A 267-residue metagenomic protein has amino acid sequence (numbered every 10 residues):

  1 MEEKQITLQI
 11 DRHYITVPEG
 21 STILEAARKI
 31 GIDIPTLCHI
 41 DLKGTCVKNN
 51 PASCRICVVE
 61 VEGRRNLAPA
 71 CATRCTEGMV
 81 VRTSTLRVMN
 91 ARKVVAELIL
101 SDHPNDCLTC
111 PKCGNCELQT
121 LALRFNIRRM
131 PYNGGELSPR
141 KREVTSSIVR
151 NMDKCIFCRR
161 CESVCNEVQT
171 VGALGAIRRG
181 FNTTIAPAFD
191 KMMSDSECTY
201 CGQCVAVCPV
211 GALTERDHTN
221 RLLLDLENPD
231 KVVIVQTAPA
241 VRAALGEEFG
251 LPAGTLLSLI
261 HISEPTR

Functional and structural regions predicted by a protein language model:
E3-D11: Eukaryote-biased recognition of intrinsically disordered, low-complexity regulatory segments
I15-E77, R87-A91: N-terminal cofactor/phosphate-binding cores enriched in small/glycine residues, especially glycine-rich loops such as
T45, N182-T184, V241-L245: Flexible loop/turn segments at secondary-structure boundaries
R55-Y200, A206, L213-V232: Fe-S ferredoxin-like electron-transfer domains and their immediately adjacent linker/connector regions across
P209, R242, G250-L251: Core catalytic machinery and nucleic-acid-binding channels of phosphodiester-processing enzymes
V233-R242: Core AdoMet radical
G246-S258: Glycine- and acidic-residue-enriched helix-capping/strand-helix junction motifs
I260-R267: Conserved small/polar residues in nucleotide/adenosyl-binding loops
